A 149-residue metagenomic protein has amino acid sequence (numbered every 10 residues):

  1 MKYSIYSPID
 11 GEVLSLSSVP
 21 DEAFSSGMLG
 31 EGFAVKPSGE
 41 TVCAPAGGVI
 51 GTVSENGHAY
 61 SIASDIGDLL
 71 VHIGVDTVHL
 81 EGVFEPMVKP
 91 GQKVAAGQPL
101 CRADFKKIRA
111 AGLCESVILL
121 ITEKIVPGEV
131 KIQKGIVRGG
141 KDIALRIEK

Functional and structural regions predicted by a protein language model:
M1-K149: Contiguous, well-folded functional domains in the mature portion of proteins
